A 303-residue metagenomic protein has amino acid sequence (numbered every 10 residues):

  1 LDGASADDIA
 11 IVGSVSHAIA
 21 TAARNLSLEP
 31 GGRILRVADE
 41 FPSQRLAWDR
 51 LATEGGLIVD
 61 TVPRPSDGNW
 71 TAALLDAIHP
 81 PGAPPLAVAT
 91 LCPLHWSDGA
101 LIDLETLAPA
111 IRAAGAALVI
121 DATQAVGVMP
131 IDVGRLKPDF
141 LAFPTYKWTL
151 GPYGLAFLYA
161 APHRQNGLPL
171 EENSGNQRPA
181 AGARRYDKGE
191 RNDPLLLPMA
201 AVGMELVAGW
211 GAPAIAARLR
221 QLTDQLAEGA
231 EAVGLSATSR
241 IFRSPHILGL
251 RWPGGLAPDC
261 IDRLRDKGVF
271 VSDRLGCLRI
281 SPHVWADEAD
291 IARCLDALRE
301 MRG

Functional and structural regions predicted by a protein language model:
L1-G303: Pyridoxal 5′-phosphate
